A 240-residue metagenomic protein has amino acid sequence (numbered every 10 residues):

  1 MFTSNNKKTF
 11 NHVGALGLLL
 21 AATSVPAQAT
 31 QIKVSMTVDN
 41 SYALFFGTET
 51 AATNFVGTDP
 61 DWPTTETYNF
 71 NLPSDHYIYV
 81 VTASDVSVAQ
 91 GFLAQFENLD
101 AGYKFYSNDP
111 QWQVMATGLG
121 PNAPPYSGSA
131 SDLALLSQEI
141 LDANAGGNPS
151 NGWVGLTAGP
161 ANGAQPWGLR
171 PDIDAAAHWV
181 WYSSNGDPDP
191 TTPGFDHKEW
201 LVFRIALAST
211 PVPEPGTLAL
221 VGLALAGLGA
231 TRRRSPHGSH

Functional and structural regions predicted by a protein language model:
F2-G14, P215: Bacterial N-terminal signal peptides that target proteins for export
G14-A22: Bacterial N-terminal signal peptides
V25-A29: Sec/Tat signal peptide C-region and signal peptidase I cleavage site
S41-A94, S129, L136-S137, G146 (+2 more regions): Beta-strand-rich ligand-recognition modules
D85-D109: Glycine/proline-rich low-complexity spacer/linker segments in large multi-domain proteins
N122-S209: Activation corresponds to long, low-complexity, non-globular regions
P213-R232: A short, hydrophobic C-terminal helix/tail in secreted or cell-surface proteins
S235-H240: Short, charged juxtamembrane terminal tails flanking transmembrane helices
